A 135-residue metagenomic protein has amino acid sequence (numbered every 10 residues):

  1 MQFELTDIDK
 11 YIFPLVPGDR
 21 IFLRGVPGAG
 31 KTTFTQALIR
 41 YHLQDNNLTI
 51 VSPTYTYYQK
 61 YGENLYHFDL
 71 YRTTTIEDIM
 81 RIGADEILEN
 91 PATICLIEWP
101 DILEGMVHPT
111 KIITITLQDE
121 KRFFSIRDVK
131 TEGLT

Functional and structural regions predicted by a protein language model:
M1-F13: N-terminal pre-Walker A segment at the start of P-loop NTPase domains
I21-L23: Hydrophobic anchor at the beta1->P-loop junction of P-loop NTPases
V26: P-loop (Walker A) phosphate-binding loop of NTP-binding proteins
K31: Conserved lysine of the Walker
R40-V51: Post-Walker A helix-loop "phosphate-sensing" segment adjacent to the P-loop in P-loop NTPases
I50, Q59-W99: Conserved nucleotide-sensing/catalytic segment adjacent to the nucleotide-binding pocket in NTP-handling enzymes
E77, D85-T135: Short phosphate-coordinating micro-motif centered on Lys-Gly-acidic
